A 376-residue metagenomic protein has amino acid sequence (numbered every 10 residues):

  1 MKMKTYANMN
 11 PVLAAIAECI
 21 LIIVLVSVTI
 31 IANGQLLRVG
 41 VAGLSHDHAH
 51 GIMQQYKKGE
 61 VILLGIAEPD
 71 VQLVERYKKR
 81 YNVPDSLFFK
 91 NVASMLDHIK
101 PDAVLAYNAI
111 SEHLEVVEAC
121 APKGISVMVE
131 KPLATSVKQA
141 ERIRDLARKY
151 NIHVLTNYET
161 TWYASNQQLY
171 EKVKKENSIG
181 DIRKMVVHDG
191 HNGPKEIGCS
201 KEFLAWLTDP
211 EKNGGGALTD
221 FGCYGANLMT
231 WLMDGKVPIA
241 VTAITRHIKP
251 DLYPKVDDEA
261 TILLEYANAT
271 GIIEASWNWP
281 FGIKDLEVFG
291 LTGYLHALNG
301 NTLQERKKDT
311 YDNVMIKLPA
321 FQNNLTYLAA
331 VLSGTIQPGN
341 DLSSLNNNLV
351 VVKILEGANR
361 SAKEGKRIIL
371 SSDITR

Functional and structural regions predicted by a protein language model:
M1-Q35: Bacterial Sec-dependent N-terminal signal peptides
V28-Y81: N-terminal Rossmann-like dinucleotide-binding module
V41, V129, V154-T156, A297: Hydrophobic residues in well-ordered beta-strands that form the structural core
L73, Y81-L146: Beta-loop-alpha module in the N-terminal Rossmann-like domain of NAD(P)-dependent dehydrogenases, especially those
A103-L105, A330-R376: C-terminal helix-rich "cap/oligomerization" subdomain common to oxidoreductases
R142-T160, R183: Rossmann-fold dehydrogenase core element
Y163-I244, I248-L252, G365: Predominantly a Rossmann-like dinucleotide-binding segment in NAD(P)-dependent oxidoreductases
G225-T302, T326-Q337, G357-A358, I374-R376: Contiguous beta-strand/loop segments that form the cofactor/metal-binding neighborhood of enzyme cores
